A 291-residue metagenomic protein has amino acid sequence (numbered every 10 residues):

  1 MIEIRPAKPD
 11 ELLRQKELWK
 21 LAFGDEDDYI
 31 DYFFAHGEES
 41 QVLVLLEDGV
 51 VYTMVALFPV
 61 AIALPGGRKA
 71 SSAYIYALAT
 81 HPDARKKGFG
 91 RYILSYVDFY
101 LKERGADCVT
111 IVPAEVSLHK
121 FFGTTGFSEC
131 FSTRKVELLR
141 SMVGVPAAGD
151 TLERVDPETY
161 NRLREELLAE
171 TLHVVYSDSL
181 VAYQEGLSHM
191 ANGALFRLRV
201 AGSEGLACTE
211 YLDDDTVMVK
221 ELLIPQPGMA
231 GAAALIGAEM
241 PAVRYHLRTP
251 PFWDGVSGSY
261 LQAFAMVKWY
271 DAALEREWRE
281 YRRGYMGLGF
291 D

Functional and structural regions predicted by a protein language model:
M1-I4: Extreme N-terminal starter segment of soluble prokaryotic enzymes
E17-L64, L172-R199: Active-site rim helix/loop that mediates acceptor-substrate recognition in acyltransferases
V44, V50-V60, Y74-A79, T110 (+2 more regions): Conserved beta-strand in the GNAT
A61-K69, D214-E221: A short, polar/charged loop-to-alpha-helix boundary motif
T80, K86-F99, T124, Q226-G237: Conserved acetyl-CoA-binding loop-helix of GNAT-fold acetyltransferases
L101-A114, M240-P250: Conserved GNAT acetyl-CoA-binding A-motif
G123-V145, E210-L212, M218-D291: Active-site/acyl-donor-binding loops of N-acyltransferases
T125-E221, P227: Amide-forming acyltransferase catalytic core, primarily the GNAT-like/NAT-type and related acyltransferase folds
